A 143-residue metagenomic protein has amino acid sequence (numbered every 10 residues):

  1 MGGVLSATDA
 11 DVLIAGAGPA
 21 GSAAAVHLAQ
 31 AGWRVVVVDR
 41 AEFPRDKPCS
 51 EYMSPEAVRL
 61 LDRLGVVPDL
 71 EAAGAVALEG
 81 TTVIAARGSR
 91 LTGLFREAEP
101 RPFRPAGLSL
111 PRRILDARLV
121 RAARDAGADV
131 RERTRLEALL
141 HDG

Functional and structural regions predicted by a protein language model:
G2-L5, D69, T92, V130: Domain-scale detector for complete catalytic domains at protein termini or as standalone homologs
V4-A20, V36: Beta1/beta-strand and adjacent pyrophosphate-binding region of the FAD-binding site in flavoprotein oxidoreductases
L13, A29-C49: Glycine-rich FAD pyrophosphate-binding loop
A17-A20, A24-A25, A29, A57 (+1 more regions): Small-residue (primarily alanine) positions within well-ordered alpha-helices, especially packing/interaction faces
W33, V66, A128: Short phosphate-binding/catalytic loops that engage adenosine nucleotides
P48-R87: N-terminal FAD cofactor-binding segment of flavoenzymes
A77, T82-G143: Conserved N-terminal helical subregion
